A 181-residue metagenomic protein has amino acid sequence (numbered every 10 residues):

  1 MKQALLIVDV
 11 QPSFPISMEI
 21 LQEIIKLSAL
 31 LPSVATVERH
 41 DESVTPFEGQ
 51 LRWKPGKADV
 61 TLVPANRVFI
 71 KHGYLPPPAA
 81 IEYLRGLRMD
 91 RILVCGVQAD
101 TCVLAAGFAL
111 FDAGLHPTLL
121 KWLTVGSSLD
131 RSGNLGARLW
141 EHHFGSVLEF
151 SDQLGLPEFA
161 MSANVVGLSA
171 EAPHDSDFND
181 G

Functional and structural regions predicted by a protein language model:
Q3-A4, S13, F47-G181: Active-site-adjacent betaalpha module
L5, I16, E23: Glycine-rich, flexible N-terminal cofactor/catalytic loop recognition
V10-E19: Short acidic, Gly/Ser-rich segments with clustered Asp/Glu that frequently serve as metal-coordination loops in enzyme
M18-L21, N134: Short, conserved loop/turn and helix-capping segments at secondary-structure boundaries that abut family-defining
I20-L31, V103-D112: Histidine-anchored nucleotide/phosphate-binding helix
S28-G49: PIN/NYN-family metal-dependent endoribonuclease catalytic core
